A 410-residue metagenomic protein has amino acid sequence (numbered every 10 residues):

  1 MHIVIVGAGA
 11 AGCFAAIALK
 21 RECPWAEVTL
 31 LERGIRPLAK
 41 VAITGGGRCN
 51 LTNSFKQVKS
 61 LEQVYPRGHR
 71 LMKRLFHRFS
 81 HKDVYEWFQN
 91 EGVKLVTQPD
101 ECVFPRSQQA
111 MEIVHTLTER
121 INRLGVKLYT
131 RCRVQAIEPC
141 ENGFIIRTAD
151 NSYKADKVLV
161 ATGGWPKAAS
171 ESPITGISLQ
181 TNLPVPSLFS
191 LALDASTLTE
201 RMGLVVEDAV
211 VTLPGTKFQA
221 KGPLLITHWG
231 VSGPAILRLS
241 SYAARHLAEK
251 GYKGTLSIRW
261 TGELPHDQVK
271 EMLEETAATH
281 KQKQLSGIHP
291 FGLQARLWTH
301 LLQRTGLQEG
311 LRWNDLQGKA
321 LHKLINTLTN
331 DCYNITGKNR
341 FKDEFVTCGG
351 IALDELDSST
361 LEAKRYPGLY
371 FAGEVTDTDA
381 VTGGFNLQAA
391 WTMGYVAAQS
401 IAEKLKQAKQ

Functional and structural regions predicted by a protein language model:
H2-L30, A397-A402: N-terminal Rossmann-like FAD-binding beta1-loop-alpha1 element of flavoenzymes
V4-V6, L31, V134, S152-P166 (+4 more regions): Short hydrophobic core segments
K20-G46: Glycine-rich FAD pyrophosphate-binding loop
I35-P37, I43, F55-V58, Q180-L183 (+1 more regions): An anion/pyrophosphate-binding glycine-rich loop and adjacent beta-alpha core in soluble alpha-beta enzymes
G46-T97: Glycine-rich active-site loop/strand segments that organize a redox cofactor
T130, W298-D379: A glycine-rich dinucleotide-binding beta-alpha-beta segment and adjacent secondary-structure elements that constitute
T130-G143: A conserved short coil-to-beta-strand element within the FAD-binding core of flavoproteins
A161-P173, D377-K409: A conserved FAD-binding loop/helix module that cradles the flavin
